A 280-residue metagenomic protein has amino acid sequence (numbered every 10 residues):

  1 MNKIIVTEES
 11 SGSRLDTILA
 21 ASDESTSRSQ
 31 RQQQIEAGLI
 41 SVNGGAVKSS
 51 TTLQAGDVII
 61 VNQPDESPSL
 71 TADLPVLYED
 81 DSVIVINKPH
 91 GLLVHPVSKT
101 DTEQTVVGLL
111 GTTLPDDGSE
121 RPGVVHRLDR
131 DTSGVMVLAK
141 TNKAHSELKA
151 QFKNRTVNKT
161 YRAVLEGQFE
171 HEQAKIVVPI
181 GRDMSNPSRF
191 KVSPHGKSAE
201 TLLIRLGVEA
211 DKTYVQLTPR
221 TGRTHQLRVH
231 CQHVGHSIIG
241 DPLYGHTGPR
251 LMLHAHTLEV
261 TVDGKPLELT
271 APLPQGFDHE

Functional and structural regions predicted by a protein language model:
M1-M184, F277-D278: RNA pseudouridine synthases
M1-Q33, P194-E200, R205-K212, R220-E280: Pseudouridine synthases involved in rRNA/tRNA modification
V124-V125, R189, T247: Glycine-anchored helix-breaking recognition loops at helix->coil/strand junctions
T141-N142, E166-Q168, G181, L206-V208 (+2 more regions): Histidine- and/or cysteine-centered catalytic micro-motif in compact active-site loops
L148, S188-R189, L202: Glycine-rich, charged/polar anion/phosphate-binding loops that engage phosphate groups from diverse ligands
N186-P194: Short aromatic-glycine motifs in intrinsically disordered, low-complexity regions
